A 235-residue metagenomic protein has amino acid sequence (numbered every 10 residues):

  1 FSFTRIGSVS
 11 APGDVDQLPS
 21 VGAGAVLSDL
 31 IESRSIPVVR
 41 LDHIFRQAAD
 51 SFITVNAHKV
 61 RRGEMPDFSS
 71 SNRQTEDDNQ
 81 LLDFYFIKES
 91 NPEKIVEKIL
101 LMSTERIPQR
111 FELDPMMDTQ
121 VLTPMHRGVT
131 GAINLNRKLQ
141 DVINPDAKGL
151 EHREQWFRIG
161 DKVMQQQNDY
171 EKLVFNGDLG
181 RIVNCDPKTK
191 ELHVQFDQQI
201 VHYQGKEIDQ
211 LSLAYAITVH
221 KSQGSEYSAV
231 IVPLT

Functional and structural regions predicted by a protein language model:
F1-R5, I217-H220: Conserved RecA-like ASCE ATPase "motif II neighborhood" in helicase/translocase motors
I6-S10: Loop/turn-to-beta-strand initiation segments
P12-V163, D169-K172: Conserved helicase motor core of P-loop NTPases
N136-T235: Conserved nucleotide-binding/hydrolysis modules and their immediate coupling elements across P-loop/ASCE NTPase motors
